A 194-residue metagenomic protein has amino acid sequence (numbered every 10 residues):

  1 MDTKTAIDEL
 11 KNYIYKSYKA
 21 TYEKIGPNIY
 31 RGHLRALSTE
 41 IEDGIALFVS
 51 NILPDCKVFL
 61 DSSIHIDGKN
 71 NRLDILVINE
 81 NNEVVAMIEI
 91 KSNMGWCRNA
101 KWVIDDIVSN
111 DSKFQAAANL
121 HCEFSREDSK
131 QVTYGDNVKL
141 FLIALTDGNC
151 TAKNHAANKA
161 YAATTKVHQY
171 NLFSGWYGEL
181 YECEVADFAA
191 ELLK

Functional and structural regions predicted by a protein language model:
M1-P54: Interdomain/boundary linker segments immediately adjacent to catalytic/signaling cores
S50-N70, D74-I75: A short acidic/basic microdomain associated with nuclease active sites
G68-N70, E80-E83: Glycine-centered tight beta-turn/hairpin loop motif at sheet-sheet or coil-to-beta transitions
I75-V77, V84-M94: Conserved catalytic cores of phosphodiester-cleaving nucleases, focusing on short active-site segments
I90-H168: Catalytic cores of nucleic-acid endonucleases
N149-K194: Non-catalytic C-terminal interaction segments of nucleic acid-processing enzymes
